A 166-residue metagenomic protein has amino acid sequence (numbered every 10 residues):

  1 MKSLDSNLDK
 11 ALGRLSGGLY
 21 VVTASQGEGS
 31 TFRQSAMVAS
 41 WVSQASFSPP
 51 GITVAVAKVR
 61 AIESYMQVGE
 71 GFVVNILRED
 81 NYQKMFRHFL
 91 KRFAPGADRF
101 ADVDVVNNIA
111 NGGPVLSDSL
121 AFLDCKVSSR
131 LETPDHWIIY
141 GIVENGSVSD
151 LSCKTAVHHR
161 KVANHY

Functional and structural regions predicted by a protein language model:
M1-Y166: Basic, polyanion-binding surface patches
